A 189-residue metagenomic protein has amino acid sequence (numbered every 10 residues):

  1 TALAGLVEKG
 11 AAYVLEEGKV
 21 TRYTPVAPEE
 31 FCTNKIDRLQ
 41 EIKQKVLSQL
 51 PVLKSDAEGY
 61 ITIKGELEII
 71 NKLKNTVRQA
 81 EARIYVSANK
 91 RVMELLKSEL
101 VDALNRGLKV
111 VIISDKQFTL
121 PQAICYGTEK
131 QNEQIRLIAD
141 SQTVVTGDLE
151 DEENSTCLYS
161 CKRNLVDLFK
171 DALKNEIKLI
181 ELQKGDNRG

Functional and structural regions predicted by a protein language model:
T1-G10: Basic amphipathic alpha-helical segments that dock to polyanions
A11-D37: Short, cationic-aromatic polyanion-contact patches
E30-T76: Amphipathic alpha-helical dimerization/coiled-coil segments that flank or bridge DNA-binding/regulatory modules
G59-G65, V86-K90, A123-I124: Short, flexible loop segments at the rims of nucleotide/cofactor-binding pockets, characterized by
V77-R78, I138: A short, aliphatic-rich alpha-helical micro-motif
R78-I84: Short, surface-exposed connector motifs at secondary-structure boundaries
I84-A88, V111-I112: Short catalytic-loop micro-motif centered on adjacent basic/acidic residues
V92-E94, E99-G189: C-terminal regulatory/effector modules of DNA-binding transcriptional regulators
